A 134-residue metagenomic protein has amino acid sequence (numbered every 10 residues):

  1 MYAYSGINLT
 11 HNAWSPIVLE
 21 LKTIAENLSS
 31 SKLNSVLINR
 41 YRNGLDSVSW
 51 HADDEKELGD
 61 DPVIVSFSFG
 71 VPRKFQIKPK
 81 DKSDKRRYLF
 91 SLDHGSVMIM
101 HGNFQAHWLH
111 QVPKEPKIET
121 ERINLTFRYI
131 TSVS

Functional and structural regions predicted by a protein language model:
M1-S134: Non-heme Fe(II) oxygenase metal-center motifs and adjacent flexible, charged/small-residue loops
